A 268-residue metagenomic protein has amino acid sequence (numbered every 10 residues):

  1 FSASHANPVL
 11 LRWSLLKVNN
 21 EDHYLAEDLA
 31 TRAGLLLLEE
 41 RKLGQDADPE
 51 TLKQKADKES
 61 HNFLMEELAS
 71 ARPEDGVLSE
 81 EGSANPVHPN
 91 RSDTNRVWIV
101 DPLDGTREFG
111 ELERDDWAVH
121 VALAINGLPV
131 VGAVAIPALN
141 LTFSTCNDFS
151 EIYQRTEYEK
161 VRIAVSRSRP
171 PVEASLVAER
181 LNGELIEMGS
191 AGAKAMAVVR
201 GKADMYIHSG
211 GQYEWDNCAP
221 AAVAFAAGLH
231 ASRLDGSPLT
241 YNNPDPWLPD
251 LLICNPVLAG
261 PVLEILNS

Functional and structural regions predicted by a protein language model:
N7-L103, I125, L176-E179, H230 (+1 more regions): N-terminal subdomain of lithium-sensitive/metallo-dependent phosphomonoesterases centered on the IMPase/IPPase/PAP
A33, L37, D57, L68 (+7 more regions): Residue-level signal for inorganic ion chemistry
K58, E81, P102-G105, P137 (+4 more regions): Generic detector of well-ordered alpha-helical packing
R91-N147: DPxDG-like acidic metal-binding loop motif
E157-S268: An extended, acidic
